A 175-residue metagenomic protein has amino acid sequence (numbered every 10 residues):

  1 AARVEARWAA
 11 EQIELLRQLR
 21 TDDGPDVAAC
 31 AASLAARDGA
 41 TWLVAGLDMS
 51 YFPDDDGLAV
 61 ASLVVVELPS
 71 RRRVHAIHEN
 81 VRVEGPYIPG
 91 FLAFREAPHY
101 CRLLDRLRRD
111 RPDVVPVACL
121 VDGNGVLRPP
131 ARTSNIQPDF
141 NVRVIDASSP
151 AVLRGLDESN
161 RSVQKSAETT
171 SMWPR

Functional and structural regions predicted by a protein language model:
A1, L43, H75-I77: Cofactor-binding active-site loop characterized by glycine-rich and histidine/acidic residues
A1-A6, E11, L15-L16, D26-C30 (+2 more regions): C-terminal binding/interaction regions
Q12, L16-R20, L104, R108: Structural signal for hydrophobic packing residues in well-ordered secondary-structure cores of soluble enzyme domains
A28-G39, D54-D56, R111-V114: Solvent-exposed alpha-helices and their adjacent loops that cap or buttress functional pockets in soluble metabolic
W42-F52: Two-metal-ion RNase H-like nuclease active-site motif
Y51, E84-P89, G123-P130: A short glycine/serine-rich beta->alpha loop
P53-D113: A glycine-rich, hydrophobic loop/mini-helix early in the fold
P98-Q137: Catalytic-site beta-strand/loop segments enriched in glycine and acidic/polar residues
